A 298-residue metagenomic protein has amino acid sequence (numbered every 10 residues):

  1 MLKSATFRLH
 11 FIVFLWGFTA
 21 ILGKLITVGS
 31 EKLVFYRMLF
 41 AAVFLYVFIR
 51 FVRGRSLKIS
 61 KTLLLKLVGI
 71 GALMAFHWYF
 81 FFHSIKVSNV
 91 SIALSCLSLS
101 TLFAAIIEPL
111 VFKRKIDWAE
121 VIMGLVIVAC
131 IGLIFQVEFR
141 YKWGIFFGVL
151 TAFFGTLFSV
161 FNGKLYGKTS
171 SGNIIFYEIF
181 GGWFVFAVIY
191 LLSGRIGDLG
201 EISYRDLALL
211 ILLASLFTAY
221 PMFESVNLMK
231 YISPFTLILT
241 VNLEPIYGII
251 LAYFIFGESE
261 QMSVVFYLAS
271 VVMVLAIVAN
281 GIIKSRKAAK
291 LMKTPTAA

Functional and structural regions predicted by a protein language model:
M1-F35, A72, F80, E138-K164 (+2 more regions): Glycine-/small-residue-enriched transmembrane alpha-helix faces in small-molecule transporters and effluxers
K3-R8, K32-F48, E120-V126, W143-F146 (+3 more regions): Hydrophobic alpha-helical transmembrane segments of multi-pass integral membrane proteins, especially transporters
F14-F18, L22, F48, V68-H83 (+6 more regions): Hydrophobic alpha-helical transmembrane segments of multi-pass membrane transport proteins, especially secondary
L25-L33, Y79-C96, G167-G172, F223-L243: Structural motif at transmembrane-helix junctions in multi-pass transporters
V28-F76, T101-A104, F154-F161, F176-G194 (+1 more regions): Transmembrane alpha-helices of multi-pass small-molecule transport proteins
M38, N242-A298: C-terminal-most transmembrane helix of multi-pass membrane proteins
L45, I49, V68, I116-F135 (+2 more regions): Hydrophobic transmembrane alpha-helices of multi-pass small-molecule transport proteins
I49, S100-I122, I246-F266: C-terminal transmembrane-helix exit sites in multi-pass transporters
